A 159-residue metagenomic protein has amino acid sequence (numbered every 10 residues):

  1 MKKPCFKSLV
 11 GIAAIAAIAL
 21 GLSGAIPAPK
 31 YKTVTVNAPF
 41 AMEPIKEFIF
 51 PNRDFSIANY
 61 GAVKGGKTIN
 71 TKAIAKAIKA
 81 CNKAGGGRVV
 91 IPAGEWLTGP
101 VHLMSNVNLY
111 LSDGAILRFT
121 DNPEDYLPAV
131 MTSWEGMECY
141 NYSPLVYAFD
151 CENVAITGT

Functional and structural regions predicted by a protein language model:
P4-S8, G21-T159: Extracellular/periplasmic carbohydrate-active domains that bind, remodel, or depolymerize complex polysaccharides
G11-G21: Bacterial N-terminal signal peptides
